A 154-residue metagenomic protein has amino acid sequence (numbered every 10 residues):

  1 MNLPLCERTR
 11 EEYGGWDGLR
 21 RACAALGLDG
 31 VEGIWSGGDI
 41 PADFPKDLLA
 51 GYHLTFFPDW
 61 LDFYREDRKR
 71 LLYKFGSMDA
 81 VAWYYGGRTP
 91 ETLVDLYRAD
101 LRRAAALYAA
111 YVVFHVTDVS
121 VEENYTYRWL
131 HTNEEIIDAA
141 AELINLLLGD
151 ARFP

Functional and structural regions predicted by a protein language model:
M1-A99: N-terminal pre-domain/capping segments
G86-P154: Active-site acidic/histidine proton-transfer and metal-coordination neighborhood in alpha/beta enzyme cores
